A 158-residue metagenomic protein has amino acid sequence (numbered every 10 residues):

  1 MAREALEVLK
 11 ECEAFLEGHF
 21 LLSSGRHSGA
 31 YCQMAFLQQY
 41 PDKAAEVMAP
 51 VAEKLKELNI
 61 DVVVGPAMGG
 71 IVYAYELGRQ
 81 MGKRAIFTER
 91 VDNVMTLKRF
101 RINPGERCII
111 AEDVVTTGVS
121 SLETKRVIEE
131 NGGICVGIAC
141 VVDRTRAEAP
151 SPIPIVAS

Functional and structural regions predicted by a protein language model:
M1-E57: Active-site-facing substrate-recognition patch
A2-L9, R126-S158: PRPP-dependent phosphoribosyltransferase catalytic core
L55, L77-G78, I128: A generic structural signal for well-ordered alpha-helical segments
L58-A67: Short glycine-rich phosphate-binding loop at a beta-alpha junction
N59, N103-G105, S151: Residue-level preference for short coil/turn positions at secondary-structure junctions
Y73-I109, T117-L122: Short, glycine/charge-rich flexible loops or terminal/linker lids adjacent to PRPP-binding catalytic cores
R101-D143: A contiguous pocket-lining binding segment that forms or flanks enzyme active sites
